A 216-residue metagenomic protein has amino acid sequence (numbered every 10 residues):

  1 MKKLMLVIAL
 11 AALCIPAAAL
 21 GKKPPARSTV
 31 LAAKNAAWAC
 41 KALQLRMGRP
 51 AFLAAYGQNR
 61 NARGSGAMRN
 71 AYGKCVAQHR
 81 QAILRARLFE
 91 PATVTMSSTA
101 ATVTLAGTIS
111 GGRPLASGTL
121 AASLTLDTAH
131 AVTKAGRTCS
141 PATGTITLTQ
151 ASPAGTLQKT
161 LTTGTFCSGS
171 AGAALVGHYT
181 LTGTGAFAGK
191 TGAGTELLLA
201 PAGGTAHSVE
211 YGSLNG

Functional and structural regions predicted by a protein language model:
M1-L4: Positively charged n-region of N-terminal signal peptides that target proteins for export
V7-I15: Bacterial N-terminal signal peptides
I15, K34, R69, T133 (+1 more regions): Processing junctions and N-termini across compartments
A17-G21: Boundary at the C-terminal end of the N-terminal hydrophobic targeting segment
K22-R85: Soluble extracellular-acting proteins and domains
Q81-G216: Beta-strand-enriched cores of mature, soluble protein domains
